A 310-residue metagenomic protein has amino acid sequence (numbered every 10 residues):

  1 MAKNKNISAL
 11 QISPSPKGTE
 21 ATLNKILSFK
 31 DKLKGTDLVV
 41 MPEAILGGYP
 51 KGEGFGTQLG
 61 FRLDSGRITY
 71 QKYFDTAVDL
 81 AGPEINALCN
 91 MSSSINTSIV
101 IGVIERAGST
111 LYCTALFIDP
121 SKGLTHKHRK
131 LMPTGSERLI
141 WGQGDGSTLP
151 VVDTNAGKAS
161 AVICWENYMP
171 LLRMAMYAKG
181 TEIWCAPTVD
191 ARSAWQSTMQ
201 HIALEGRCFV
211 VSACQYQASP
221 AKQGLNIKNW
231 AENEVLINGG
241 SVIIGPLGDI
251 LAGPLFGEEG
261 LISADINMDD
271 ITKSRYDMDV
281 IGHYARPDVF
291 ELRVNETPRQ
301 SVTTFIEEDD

Functional and structural regions predicted by a protein language model:
M1-L38: N-terminal glycine-/serine-/threonine-rich phosphate-binding loop
S8, L116-I118, V242, I262: Conserved hydrophobic/aromatic positions in well-ordered beta-strands
F29-S121, D190-R192, Q196-G206: Cys-nucleophile CN-hydrolase/nitrilase-fold catalytic domain and related Cys-dependent amidase chemistry that acts on
L80, E84-N86, N90, S94-N96 (+3 more regions): Active-site catalytic loop in hydrolytic enzyme cores
V151, Q215-D310: C-terminal beta-strand edge segments of enzyme domains
